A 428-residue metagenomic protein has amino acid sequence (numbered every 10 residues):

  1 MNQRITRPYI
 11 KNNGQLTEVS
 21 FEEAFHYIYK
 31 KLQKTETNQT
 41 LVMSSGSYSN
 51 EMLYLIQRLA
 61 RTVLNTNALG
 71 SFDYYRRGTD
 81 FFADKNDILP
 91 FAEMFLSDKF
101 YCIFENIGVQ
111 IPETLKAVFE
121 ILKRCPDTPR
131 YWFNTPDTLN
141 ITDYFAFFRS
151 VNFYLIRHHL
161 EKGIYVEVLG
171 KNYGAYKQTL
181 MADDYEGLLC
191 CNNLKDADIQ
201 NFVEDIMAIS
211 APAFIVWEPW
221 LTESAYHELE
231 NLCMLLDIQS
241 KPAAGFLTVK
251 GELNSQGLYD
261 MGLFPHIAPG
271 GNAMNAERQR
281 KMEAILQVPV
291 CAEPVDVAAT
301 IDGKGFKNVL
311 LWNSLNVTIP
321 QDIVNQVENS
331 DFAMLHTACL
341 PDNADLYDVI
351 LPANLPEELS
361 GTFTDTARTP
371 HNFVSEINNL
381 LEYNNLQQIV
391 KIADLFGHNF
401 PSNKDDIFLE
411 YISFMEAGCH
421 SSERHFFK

Functional and structural regions predicted by a protein language model:
M1-L359, S375, I392-F400, F414-K428: Catalytic alpha/large subunits of respiratory electron-transfer oxidoreductases, centered on bis-MGD molybdoenzymes
E358-N379: Glycine/threonine-rich phosphate-binding loop and adjacent beta-strand/alpha-helix elements that clamp
F373-L395: Active-site-adjacent segment of 2-oxoglutarate/Fe(II) JmjC oxygenases
N384, F400-P401: C-terminal accessory regions of radical SAM enzymes
N403-D405: Short, surface-exposed recognition loops or helix-turn segments adjacent to catalytic cores
F408-L409: Extended, charged coiled-coil helical stalks used as long, distance-spanning scaffolds in large assemblies
